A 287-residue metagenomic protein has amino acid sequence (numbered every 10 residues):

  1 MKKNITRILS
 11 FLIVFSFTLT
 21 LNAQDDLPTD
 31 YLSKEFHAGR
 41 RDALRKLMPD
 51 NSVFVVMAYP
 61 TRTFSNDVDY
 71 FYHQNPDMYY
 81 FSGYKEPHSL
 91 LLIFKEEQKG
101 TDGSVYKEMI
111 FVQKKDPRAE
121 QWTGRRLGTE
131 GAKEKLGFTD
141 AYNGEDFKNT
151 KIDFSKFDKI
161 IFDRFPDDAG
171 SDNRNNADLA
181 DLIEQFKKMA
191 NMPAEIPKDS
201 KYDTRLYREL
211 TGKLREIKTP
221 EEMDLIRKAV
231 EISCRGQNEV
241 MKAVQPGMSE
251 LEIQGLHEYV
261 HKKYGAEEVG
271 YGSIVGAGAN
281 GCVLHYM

Functional and structural regions predicted by a protein language model:
M1-R7: Positively charged n-region of N-terminal signal peptides that target proteins for export
K2, L12-F15, A23-R235: A composition/biophysics-driven feature that prefers long, compositionally simple stretches
I8, L21-N22: N-terminal targeting leaders that route proteins to membranes or the secretory/organellar pathways
N66-Y72, K188, M192, K198 (+2 more regions): Short catalytic-site patches enriched in acidic/histidine residues that coordinate or position cofactors/metals
G212, N238-K242, N280: A broad detector of the eukaryotic-type serine/threonine protein kinase catalytic domain
K218-G265, Y271: Active-site pocket-lining segments that scaffold enzyme catalytic pockets across diverse folds
